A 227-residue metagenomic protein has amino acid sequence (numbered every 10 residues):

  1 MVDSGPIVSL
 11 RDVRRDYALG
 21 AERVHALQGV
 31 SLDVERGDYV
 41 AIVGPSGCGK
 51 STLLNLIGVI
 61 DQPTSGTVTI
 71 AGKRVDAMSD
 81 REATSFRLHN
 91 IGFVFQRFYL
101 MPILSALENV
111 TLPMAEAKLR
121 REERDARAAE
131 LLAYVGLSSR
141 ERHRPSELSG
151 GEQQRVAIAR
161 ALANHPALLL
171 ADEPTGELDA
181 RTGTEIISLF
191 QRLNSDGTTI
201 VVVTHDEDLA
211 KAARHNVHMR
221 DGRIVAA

Functional and structural regions predicted by a protein language model:
G5-M219: ABC family nucleotide-binding domain
D221-A227: Conserved switch/coupling elements of ABC/ABC-like ATPase nucleotide-binding domains
